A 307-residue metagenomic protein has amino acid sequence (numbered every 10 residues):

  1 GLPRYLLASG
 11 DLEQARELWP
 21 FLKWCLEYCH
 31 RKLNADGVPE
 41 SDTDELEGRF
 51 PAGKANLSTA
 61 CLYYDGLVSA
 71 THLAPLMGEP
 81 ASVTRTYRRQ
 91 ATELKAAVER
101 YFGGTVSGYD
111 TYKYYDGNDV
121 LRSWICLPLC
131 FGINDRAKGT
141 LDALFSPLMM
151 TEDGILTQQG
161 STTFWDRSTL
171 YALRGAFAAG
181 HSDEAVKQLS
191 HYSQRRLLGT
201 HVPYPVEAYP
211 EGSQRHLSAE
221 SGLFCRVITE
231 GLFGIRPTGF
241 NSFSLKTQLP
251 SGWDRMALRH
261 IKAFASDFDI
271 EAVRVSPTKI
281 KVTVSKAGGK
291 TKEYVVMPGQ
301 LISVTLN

Functional and structural regions predicted by a protein language model:
G1-A8: Hydrophobic/aromatic-rich effector regions of fungal transcription factors
A8, E13-E27, G48, A52-R85 (+5 more regions): Active-site core of glycosidic bond-cleaving carbohydrate-active enzymes
G37-P39: Acidic, glycine-anchored loop motifs typical of Ca2+
T43-E47: Short, conserved phosphate-binding/catalytic loop or strand-edge motifs used in phosphoryl-/nucleotidyl-transfer
P80, T86-R89, E93, Y101 (+1 more regions): Beta-rich accessory regions
A96: Short, well-ordered surface patches within globular domains
N241-S244: Short, tandemly repeated low-complexity microdomains enriched for cysteine and small residues
